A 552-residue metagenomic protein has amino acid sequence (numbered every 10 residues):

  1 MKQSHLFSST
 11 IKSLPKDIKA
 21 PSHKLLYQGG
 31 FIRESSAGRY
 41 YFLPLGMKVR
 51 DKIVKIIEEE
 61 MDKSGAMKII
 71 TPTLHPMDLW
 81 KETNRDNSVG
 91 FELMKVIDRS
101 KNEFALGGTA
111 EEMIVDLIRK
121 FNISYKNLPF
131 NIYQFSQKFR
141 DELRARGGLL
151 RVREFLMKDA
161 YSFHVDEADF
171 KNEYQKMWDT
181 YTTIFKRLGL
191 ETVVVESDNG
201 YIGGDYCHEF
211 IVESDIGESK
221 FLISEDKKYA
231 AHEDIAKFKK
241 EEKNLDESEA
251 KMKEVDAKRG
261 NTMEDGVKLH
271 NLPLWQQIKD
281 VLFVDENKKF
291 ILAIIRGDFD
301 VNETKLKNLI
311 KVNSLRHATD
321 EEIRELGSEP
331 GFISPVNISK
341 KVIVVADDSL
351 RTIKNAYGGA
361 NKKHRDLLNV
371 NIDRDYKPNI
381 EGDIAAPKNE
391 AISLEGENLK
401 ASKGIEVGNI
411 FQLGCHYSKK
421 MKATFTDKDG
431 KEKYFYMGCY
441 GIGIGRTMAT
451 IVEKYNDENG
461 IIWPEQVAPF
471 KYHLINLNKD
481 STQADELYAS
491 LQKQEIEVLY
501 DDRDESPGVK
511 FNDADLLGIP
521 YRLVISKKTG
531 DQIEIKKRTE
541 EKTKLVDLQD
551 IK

Functional and structural regions predicted by a protein language model:
M1-R99, Y161-G200, D298-F299: TRNA-binding/sensing appendages of the translation machinery
H75-L79, E322-I323, D502-V509: Short acidic loop-to-helix transition motifs that present clustered carboxylates
N87-A105, V212-D226: Acidic, His- and aromatic-enriched active-site or binding-groove loops in soluble protein domains that engage sugars
R99-Y133: Hydrophobic alpha-helical hairpins/lids featuring a short glycine-rich hinge
E111-I118, R144-A160, A168-T447: Extended, low-hydrophobicity, polar/charged segments
G266, G438-A468: C-terminal, non-catalytic macromolecule-binding modules
G460-K510: Generic long, charged, amphipathic alpha-helical segments
Y488-L548: C-terminal structured "cap/appendage" subdomains that terminate the fold
